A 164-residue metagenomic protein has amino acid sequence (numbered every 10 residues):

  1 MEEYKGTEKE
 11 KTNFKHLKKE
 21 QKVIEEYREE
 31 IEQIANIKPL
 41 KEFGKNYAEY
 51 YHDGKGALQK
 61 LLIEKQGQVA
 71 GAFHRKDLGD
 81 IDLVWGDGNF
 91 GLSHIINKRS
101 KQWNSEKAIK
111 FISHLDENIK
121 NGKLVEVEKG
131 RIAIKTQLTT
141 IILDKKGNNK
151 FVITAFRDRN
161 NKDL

Functional and structural regions predicted by a protein language model:
M1-L164: Ribonuclease/tRNase effector modules and their secretory precursors
